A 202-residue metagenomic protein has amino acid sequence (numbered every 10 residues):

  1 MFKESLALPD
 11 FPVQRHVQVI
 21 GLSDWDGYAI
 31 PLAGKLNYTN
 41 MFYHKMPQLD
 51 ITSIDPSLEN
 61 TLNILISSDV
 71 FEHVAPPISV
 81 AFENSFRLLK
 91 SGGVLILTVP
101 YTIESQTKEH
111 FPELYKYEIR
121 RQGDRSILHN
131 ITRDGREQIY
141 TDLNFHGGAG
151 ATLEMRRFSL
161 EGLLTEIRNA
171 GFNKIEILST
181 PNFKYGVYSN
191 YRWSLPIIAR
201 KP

Functional and structural regions predicted by a protein language model:
M1-N60, K184-I198: Conserved N-terminal segment of class I S-adenosyl-L-methionine
D55, V74-A75: Activation segment
I66: A conserved beta-strand element that flanks and buttresses the S-adenosyl-L-methionine
D69-H73: Short catalytic micro-motifs in class I SAM-dependent methyltransferases
P76-P202: S-adenosyl-L-methionine-dependent methyltransferase catalytic module, highlighting the catalytic core
